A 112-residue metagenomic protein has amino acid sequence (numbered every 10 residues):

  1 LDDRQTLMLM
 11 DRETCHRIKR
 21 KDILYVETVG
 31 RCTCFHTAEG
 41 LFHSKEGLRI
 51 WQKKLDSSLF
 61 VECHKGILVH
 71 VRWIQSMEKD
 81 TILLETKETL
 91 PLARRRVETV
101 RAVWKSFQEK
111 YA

Functional and structural regions predicted by a protein language model:
L1-E85, T89-P91: Conserved binding/recognition cores within well-folded domains
L1-T14, R96-A112: Eukaryotic intrinsically disordered, low-complexity regulatory linkers and tails enriched in Ser/Thr/Pro
